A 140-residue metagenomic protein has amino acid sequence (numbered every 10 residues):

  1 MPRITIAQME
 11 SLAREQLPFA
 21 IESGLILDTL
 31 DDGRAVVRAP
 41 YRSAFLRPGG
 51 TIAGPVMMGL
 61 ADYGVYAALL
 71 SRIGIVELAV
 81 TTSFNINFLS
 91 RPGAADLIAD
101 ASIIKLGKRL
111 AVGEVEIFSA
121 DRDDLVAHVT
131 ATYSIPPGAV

Functional and structural regions predicted by a protein language model:
M1-V140: Terminal targeting signals and extreme-terminal segments of soluble enzymes
